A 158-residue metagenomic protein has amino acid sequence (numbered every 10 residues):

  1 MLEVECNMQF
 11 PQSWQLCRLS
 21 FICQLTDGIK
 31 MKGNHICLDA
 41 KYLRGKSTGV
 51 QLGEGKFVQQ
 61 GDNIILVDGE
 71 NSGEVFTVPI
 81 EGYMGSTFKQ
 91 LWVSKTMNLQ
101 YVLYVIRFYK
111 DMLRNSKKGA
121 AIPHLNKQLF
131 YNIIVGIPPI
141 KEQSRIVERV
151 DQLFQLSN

Functional and structural regions predicted by a protein language model:
M1-K30, D39-L43, I140-E148, Q152-N158: Non-catalytic DNA-recognition/assembly elements of restriction-modification systems
C6-F21, D62, V75, V93-Q100 (+2 more regions): Catalytic cores of nucleotide-enabled group-transfer and carboxylate-activating enzymes in metabolic and assembly-line
S20-C23, D62, F88, L103 (+3 more regions): Short, well-ordered alpha-helical packing segments
S20-Q51, G55, Q59, N63-I65: DNA target-recognition patches
Q24-D27, G69, V93-T96, R107 (+4 more regions): Hydrophobic alpha-helix feature that most strongly marks membrane-spanning transmembrane helices and their immediate
L43-K46, E54-Y109, K117-G119, F130: A short beta-sheet element
V75-F76, Q100, R114-N115, E142-V147 (+1 more regions): Extended hydrophobic-aromatic, low-complexity segments
